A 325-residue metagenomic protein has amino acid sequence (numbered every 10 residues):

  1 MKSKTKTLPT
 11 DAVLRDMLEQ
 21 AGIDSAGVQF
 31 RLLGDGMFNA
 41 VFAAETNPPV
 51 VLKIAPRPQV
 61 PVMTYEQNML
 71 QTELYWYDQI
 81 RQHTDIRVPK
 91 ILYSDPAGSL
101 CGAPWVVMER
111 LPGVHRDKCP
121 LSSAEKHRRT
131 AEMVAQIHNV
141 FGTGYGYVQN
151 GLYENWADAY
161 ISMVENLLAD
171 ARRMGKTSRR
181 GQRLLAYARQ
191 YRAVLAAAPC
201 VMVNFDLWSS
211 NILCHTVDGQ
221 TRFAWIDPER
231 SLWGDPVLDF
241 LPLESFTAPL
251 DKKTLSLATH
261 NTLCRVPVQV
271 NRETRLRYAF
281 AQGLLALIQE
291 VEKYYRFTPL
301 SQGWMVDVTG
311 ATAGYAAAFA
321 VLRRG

Functional and structural regions predicted by a protein language model:
K2-T5, P58-N68, R296-D307: Short, flexible/disordered intra-domain loops and linkers
T10-S25, P96-S99, V106, E132-N204 (+2 more regions): An alpha-helical support segment within catalytic cores of ATP-dependent transferases
G22-I23, H83-D85, R265-Q269: Short helix-capping segments at alpha-helix termini
R31-I161, R173: ATP-binding pocket architecture of kinase catalytic cores
F38-A44, V51-L52, R183-L238: Active-site acidic catalytic loop and adjacent metal/ATP-binding pocket of ATP-dependent phosphoryl transfer enzymes
A124-K126, G219, L241-L243, V308: Glycine-rich, phosphate-binding/catalytic loops in enzymes
V237-Q269, Q282-S301, A311-G314, F319: Active-site activation/catalytic loop segments of kinase-like enzymes and analogous catalytic loops in related
P242, E273-R277: Residue-level signature of transmembrane alpha-helical entry/exit and packing/kink sites in multi-pass membrane
